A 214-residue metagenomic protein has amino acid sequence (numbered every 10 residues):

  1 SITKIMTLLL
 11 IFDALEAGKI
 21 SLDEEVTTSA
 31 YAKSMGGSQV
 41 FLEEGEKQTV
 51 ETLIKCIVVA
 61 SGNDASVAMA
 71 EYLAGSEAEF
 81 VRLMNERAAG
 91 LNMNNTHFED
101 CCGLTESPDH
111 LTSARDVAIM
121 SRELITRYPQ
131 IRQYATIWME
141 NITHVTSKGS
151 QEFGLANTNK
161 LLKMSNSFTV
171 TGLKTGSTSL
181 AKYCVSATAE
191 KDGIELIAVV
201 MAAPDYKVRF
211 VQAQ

Functional and structural regions predicted by a protein language model:
S1-R115, S121, I125-T126: Active-site-adjacent loops and short helices of periplasmic peptidoglycan-processing enzymes
S76-Q214: Penicillin-recognizing serine hydrolase domain
